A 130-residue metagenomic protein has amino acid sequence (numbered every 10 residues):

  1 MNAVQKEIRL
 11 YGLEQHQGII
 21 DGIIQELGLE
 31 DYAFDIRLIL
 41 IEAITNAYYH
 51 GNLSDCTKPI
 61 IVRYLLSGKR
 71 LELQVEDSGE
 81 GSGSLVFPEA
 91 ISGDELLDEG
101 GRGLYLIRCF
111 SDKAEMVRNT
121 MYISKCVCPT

Functional and structural regions predicted by a protein language model:
M1-G12, R108-T130: Flexible, glycine-/charge-rich segments associated with ATP-binding catalytic modules
M1-L38: Bergerat-fold GHKL ATPase/HATPase_c domain
D31-C56: Conserved ATP-binding N-box helix of the HATPase_c
T57-L65: A conserved short beta-strand within the histidine kinase catalytic ATPase domain
L65-L73: Short beta-strand-loop-beta element adjacent to the nucleotide/active-site pocket used for signaling
L73-G100: Glycine-rich/acidic phosphate-handling loop/turn and adjacent ATP-lid/helix of nucleotide-binding kinase/ATPase domains
L96-S111: Glycine-rich phosphate-binding loop
